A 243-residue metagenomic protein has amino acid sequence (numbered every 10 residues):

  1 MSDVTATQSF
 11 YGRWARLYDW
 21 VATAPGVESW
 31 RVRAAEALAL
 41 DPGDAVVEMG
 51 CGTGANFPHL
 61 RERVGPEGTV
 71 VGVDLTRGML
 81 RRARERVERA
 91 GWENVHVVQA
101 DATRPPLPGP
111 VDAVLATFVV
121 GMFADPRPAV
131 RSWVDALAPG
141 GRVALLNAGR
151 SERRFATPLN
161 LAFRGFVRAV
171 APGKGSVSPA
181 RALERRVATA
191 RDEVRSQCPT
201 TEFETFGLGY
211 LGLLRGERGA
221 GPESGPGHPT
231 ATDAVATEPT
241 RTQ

Functional and structural regions predicted by a protein language model:
M1-A39, A55-H59, R82, T157-V167: Conserved class I S-adenosyl-L-methionine
A24, L146-G212: C-terminal alpha-helical "lid/dimerization" subdomain adjacent to the S-adenosyl-L-methionine
V47-M49, T53-R104: Class I SAM-dependent methyltransferase SAM/SAH-binding core
G65, F123-A124, L137-A138: Helix-to-beta-strand junctions that scaffold the AdoMet/dcAdoMet cofactor pocket in Class I SAM-dependent enzymes
T103-V114: A short acidic, Gly/Pro-enriched loop at the edge of an enzyme's catalytic core that lines a small-molecule cofactor
A113-P126: A short SAM/SAH-binding and catalytic strip from SAM-dependent methyltransferases
R127-P139: A short glycine-rich, Lys/Arg-flanked "PGG" loop and its adjoining helix->strand segment in the class I
D192-P229, D233, E238-Q243: Core SAM-dependent methyltransferase catalytic element
